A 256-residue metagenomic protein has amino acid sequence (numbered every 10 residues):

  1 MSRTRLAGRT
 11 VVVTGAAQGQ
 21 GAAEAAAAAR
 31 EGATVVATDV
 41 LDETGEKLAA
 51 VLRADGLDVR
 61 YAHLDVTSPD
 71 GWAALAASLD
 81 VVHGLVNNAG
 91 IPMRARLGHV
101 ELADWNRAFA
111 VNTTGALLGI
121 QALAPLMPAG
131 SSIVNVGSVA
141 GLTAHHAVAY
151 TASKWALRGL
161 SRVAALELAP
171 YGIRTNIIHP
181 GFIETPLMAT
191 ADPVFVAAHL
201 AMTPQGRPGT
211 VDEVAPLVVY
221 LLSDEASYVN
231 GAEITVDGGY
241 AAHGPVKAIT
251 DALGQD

Functional and structural regions predicted by a protein language model:
S2, N230-D256: Short C-terminal tail/terminal secondary-structure segment of NAD(P)H-dependent dehydrogenase/reductase domains
R5-V36: Canonical Rossmann dinucleotide-binding motif of NAD(H)/NADP(H)-dependent dehydrogenases/reductases, specifically
S68, I177, A197-V229, V236-G238: C-terminal helical subdomain
V86, A169, R174, V229-G231: Short, small/polar-rich loop/turn modules that mediate ligand/substrate recognition or access, typified
R96-L97, D104-N106, H199: Substrate-binding pocket helix/loop in short-chain dehydrogenase/reductase
P125, L166-P170, S227: Alpha-helical segment proximal to the catalytic Tyr-Lys
V134-A156, S161-P170: Catalytic loop of short-chain dehydrogenase/reductase
